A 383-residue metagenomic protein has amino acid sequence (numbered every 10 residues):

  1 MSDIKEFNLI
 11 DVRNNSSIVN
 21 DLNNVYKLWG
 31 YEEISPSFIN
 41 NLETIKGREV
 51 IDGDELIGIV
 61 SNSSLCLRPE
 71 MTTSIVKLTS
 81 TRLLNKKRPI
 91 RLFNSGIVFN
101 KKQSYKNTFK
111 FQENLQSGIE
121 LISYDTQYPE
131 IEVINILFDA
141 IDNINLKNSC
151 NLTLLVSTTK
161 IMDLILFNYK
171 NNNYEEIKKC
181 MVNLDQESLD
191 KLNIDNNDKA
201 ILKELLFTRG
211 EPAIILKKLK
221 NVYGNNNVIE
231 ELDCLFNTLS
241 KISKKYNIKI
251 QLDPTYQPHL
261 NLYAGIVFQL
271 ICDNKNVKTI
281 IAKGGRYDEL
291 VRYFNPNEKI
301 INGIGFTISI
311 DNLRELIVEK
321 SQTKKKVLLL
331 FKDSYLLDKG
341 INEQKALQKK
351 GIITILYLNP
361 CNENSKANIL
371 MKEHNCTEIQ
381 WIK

Functional and structural regions predicted by a protein language model:
M1-T73, I131: TRNA-binding/sensing appendages of the translation machinery
D11-L28, N40-E43, S74-L84, R91-K147 (+1 more regions): Positively charged, Gly/Ser-enriched RNA/tRNA-binding surfaces
E32, L152, T377: Short acidic/polar active-site loop segments enriched in Thr and Asp
P36-I39, T153-T158, L358-N359: Acidic carboxylate-rich catalytic motifs and surrounding loops in phosphoryl-/glycosyl-chemistry enzymes
D54-N62, Y169-D195, C272-D273: Acidic, His- and aromatic-enriched active-site or binding-groove loops in soluble protein domains that engage sugars
S64, T153-L154, T279, G305: A residue-level structural signature of the nucleotidyltransferase/glycosyltransferase Rossmann-like core
S149-M162, Q251-Q257: Short, surface-exposed recognition loops or helix-turn segments adjacent to catalytic cores
V156-Y169, S188: Short, conserved secondary-structure transition motifs
